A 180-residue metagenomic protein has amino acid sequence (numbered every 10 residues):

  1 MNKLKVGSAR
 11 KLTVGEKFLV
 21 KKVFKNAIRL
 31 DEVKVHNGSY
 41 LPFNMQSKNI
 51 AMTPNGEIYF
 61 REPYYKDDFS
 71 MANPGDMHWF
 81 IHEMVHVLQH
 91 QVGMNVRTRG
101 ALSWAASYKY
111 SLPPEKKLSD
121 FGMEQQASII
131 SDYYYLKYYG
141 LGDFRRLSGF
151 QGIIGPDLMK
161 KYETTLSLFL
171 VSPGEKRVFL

Functional and structural regions predicted by a protein language model:
M1, A9-R10, P63, S70 (+1 more regions): Short catalytic/metal-binding and nucleic-acid-binding patches
N2, R10-K17, K21-K22, I28 (+3 more regions): Metalloprotease/metallohydrolase-associated module, dominated by Zn2+-dependent proteases
K3, K34, G56-E62: Short, aliphatic-rich beta-strand segments
N26, M45-K48, Y59-I81, K117-S119: Short pre-active-site segment immediately N-terminal to the catalytic Zn-binding motif
A27-V35: A short coil-to-beta-strand element that immediately follows conserved catalytic motifs
G38-P42, I58, Y64-K66, V85 (+2 more regions): Short, solvent-exposed loop/turn segments at secondary-structure junctions
Y40-G56: Charged, often glycine-rich, active-site loop that binds/positions anionic groups
H78-H90: Active-site recognition of the HExxH zinc-binding catalytic motif
